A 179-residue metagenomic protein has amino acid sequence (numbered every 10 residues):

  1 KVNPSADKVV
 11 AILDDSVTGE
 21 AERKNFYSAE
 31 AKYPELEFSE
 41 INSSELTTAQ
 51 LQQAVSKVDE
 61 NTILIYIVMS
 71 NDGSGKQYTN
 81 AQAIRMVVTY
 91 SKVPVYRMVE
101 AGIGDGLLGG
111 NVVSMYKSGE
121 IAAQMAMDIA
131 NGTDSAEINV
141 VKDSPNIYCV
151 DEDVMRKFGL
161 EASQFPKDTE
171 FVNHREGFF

Functional and structural regions predicted by a protein language model:
K1-F179: Short hydrophobic alpha-helices and adjacent helix-cap/hinge residues
